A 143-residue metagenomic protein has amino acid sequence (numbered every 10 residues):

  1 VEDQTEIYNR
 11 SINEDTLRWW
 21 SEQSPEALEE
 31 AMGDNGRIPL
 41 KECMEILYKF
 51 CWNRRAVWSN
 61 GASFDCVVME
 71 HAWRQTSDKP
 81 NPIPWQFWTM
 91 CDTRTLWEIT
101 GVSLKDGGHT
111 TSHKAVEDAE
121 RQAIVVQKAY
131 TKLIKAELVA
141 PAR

Functional and structural regions predicted by a protein language model:
V1-S59: Conserved non-catalytic scaffold segment of RNase H-like nuclease domains
N35, W88, T111-K114: Pocket-edge positions in alpha/beta enzyme catalytic cores
I46-F50, V67, H71, E98 (+2 more regions): Residue-level signal for well-ordered alpha-helical scaffold segments within enzymatic catalytic domains
Y48, S63-W88: Substrate-recognition/cap helix-loop segment adjacent to the acidic, metal-dependent catalytic center of Asp-based
N53-A56, R74-D78, L96, V102 (+1 more regions): Alpha-helix capping at helix-to-loop junctions
A56-S63, V67-V68, L104-R143: Acidic, Mg2+-coordinating catalytic module of metal-dependent nucleases/exonucleases that use a two-metal-ion mechanism
P82-K105: Short, flexible loop segments at boundaries between secondary-structure elements
